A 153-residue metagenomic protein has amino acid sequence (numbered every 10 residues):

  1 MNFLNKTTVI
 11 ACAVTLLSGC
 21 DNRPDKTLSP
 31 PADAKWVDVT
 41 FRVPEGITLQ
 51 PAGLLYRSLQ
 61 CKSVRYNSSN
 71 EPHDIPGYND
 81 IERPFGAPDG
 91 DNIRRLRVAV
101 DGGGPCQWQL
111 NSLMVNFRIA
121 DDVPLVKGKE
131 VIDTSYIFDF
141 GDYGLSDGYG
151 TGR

Functional and structural regions predicted by a protein language model:
M1-T8: Bacterial N-terminal signal peptides that target proteins for export
L16-G19: C-terminal motif of bacterial Sec signal peptides marking the signal peptidase cleavage site
D21-R23: Bacterial signal peptide processing site
K26-A32, C106: Short, solvent-exposed beta-strand/turn "edge" segments of beta-rich domains on protein surfaces
A34-W36: Short coil/turn motif common to extracellular beta-sandwich-like domains
D38-P44: Short edge beta-strand/loop segments characteristic of extracellular beta-sandwich folds
T48-G152: Structured domain cores in non-transmembrane regions
